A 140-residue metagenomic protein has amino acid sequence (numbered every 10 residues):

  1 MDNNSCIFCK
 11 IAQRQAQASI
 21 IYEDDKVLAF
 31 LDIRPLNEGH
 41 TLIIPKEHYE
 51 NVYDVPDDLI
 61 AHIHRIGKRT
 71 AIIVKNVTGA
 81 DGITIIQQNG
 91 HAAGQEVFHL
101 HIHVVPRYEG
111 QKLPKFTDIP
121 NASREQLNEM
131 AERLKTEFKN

Functional and structural regions predicted by a protein language model:
M1-N140: HIT superfamily nucleotide-processing domains
